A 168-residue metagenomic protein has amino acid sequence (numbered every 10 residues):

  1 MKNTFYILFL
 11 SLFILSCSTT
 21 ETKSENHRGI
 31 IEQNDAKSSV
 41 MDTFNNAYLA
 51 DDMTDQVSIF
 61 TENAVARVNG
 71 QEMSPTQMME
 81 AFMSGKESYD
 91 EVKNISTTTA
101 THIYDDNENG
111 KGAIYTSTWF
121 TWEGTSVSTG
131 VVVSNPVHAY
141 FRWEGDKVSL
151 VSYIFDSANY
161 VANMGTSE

Functional and structural regions predicted by a protein language model:
M1-Y6: Positively charged n-region of N-terminal signal peptides that target proteins for export
I7-S16: Bacterial N-terminal signal peptides
C17-A50, T54: Short, low-complexity N-terminal intrinsically disordered segments enriched in polar/charged residues
F44, D55-V57, A64, M78 (+3 more regions): Hydrophobic pocket/interface hotspot
M53-I114: A solvent-exposed, acidic/Ser-Thr-rich amphipathic alpha-helical stretch
F60, G70, F120-W122, F155: A mature extracytoplasmic/lumenal domain signature
S117-V148: Exposed beta-sheet edge and beta->alpha loop/turn motif
S149-E168: Low-complexity, intrinsically disordered terminal/linker segments enriched in charged and Gly/Pro repeats
